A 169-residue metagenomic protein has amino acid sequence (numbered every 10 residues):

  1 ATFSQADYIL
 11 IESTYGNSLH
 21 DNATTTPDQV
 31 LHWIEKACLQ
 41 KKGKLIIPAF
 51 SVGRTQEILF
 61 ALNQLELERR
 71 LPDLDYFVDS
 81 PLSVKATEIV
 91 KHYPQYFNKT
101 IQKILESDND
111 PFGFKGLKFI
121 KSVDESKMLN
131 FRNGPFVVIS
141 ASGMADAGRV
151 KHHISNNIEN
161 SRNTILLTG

Functional and structural regions predicted by a protein language model:
A1-E57, N63-R70, D75: His/Asp/Glu-rich metal-coordinating catalytic cores of metallo-dependent phosphodiesterases/hydrolases acting on
A61-Y93: Terminal amphipathic helices with adjacent charged low-complexity linkers/tails
S80-G169: A contiguous, basic/glycine-rich beta-loop/short-helix subdomain that forms a polymer-engagement track
